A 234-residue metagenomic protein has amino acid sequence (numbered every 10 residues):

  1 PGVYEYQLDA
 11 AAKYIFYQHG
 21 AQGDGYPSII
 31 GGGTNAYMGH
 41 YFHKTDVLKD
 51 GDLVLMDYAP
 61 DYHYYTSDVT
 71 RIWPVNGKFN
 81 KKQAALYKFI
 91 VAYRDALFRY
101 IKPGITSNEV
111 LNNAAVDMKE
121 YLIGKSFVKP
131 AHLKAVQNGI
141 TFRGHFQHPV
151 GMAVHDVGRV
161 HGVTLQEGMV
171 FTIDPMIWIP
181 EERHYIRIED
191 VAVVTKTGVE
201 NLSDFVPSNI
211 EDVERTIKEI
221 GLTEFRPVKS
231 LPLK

Functional and structural regions predicted by a protein language model:
P1-K234: Active-site neighborhoods and metal-handling regions in enzymes and metal-associated proteins
